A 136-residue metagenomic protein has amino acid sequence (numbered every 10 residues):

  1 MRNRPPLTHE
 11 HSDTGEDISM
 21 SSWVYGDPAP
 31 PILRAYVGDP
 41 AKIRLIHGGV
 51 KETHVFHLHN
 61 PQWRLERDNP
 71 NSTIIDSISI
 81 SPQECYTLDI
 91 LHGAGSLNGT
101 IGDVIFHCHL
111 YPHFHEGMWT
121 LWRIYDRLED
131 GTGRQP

Functional and structural regions predicted by a protein language model:
M1-P136: Copper-binding active sites and cupredoxin-like electron-transfer domains, recognizing His/Cys-rich ligand loops
